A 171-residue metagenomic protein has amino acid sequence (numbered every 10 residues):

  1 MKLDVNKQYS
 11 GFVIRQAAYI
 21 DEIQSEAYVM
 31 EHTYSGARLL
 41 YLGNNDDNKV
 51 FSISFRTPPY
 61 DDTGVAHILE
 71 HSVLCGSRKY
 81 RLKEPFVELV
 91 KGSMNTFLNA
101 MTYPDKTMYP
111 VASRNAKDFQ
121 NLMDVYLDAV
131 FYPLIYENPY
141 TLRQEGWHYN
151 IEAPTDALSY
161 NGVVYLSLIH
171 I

Functional and structural regions predicted by a protein language model:
K2-N45: N- or domain-start disorder-to-order transition segments that initiate the globular core
R15-A17, K49-R56, Y109, P154-Y165: Short N-terminal helix-initiation segments at or just after the protein's N-terminus
S25, A37-R38, S93-M94, H148 (+1 more regions): Short alpha-helical segments and helix-capping/turn motifs at coil-helix boundaries
S25, G43-D128, Y132-P133, P139-T141: M16/MPP (pitrilysin/insulinase) zinc-metallopeptidase core fold and M16-derived inactive scaffolds
A27, G36-R38, V50, K106 (+1 more regions): A residue-level signal for beta-strand positions that form part of recognition/binding surfaces within mature
P133-S167: Acidic/histidine-enriched alpha-helical segments
I169-I171: Conserved small/polar residues in nucleotide/adenosyl-binding loops
